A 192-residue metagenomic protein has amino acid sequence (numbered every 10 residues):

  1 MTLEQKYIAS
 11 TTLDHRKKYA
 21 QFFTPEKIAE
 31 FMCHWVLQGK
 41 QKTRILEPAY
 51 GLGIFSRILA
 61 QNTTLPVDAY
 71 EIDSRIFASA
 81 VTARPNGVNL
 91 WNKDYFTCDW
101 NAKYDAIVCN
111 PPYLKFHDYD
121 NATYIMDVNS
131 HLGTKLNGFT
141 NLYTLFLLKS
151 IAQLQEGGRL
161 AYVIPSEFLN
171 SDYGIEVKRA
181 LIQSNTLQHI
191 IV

Functional and structural regions predicted by a protein language model:
M1-A83, D94, P111, Y143 (+1 more regions): Class I S-adenosyl-L-methionine
I54, I72-I76, L136-V192: Conserved Class I SAM-dependent methyltransferase catalytic core
N62, N86, A122-D127, V177-A180: Glycine-rich, phosphate-binding/catalytic loops in enzymes
P85-C98: S-adenosyl-L-methionine
C98-I107: A short acidic, Gly/Pro-enriched loop at the edge of an enzyme's catalytic core that lines a small-molecule cofactor
V108-Y113, V163: Amphipathic alpha-helical repeat scaffolds
L114-T140: Mobile active-site "lid"/loop adjacent to the S-adenosyl-L-methionine
